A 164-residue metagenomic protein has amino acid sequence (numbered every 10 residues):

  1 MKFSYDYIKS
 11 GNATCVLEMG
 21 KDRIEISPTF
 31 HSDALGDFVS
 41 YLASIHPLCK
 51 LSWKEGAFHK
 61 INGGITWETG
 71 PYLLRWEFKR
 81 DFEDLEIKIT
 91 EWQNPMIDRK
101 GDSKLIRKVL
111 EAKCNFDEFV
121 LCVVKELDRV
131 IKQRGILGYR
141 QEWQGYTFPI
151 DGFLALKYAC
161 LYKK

Functional and structural regions predicted by a protein language model:
M1-D33: Short, extreme N-terminal segment that most often corresponds to the first beta-strand
N12, K21, A57, G64-I65 (+4 more regions): Intrinsically disordered, low-complexity regions
C15, W53, G64-T66, K100 (+1 more regions): Residue-level signal for well-ordered alpha-helical segments
E18, F30, V39-Y41, K100-K104: Surface-exposed beta-strand edges and their flanking turn/coil or helix-capping segments
R23-E25, F30-N94: Compact, well-ordered interaction domains used in eukaryotic information-processing assemblies
R75, K79-K164: Long protein-protein interaction modules used by eukaryotic assembly/scaffold proteins
